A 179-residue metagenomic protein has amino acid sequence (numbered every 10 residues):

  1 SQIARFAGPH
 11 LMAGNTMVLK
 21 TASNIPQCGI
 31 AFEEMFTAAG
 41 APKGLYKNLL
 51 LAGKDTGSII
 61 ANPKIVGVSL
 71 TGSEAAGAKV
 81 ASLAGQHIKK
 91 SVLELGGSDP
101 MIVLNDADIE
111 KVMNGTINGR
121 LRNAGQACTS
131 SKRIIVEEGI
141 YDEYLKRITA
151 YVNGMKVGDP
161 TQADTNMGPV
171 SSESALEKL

Functional and structural regions predicted by a protein language model:
S1-K111, D164: Rossmann-like NAD(P) dinucleotide-binding subdomain of oxidoreductase/dehydrogenase enzymes
G40, G67, A75-L179: ALDH superfamily catalytic-core signature
